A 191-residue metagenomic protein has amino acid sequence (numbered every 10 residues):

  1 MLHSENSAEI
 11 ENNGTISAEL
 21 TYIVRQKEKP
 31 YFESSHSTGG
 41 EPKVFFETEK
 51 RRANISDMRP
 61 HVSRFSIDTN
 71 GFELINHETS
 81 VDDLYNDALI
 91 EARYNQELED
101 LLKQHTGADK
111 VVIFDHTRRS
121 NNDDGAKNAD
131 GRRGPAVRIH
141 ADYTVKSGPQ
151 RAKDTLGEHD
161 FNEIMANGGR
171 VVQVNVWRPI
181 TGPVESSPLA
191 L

Functional and structural regions predicted by a protein language model:
M1-I16: Intrinsically disordered, low-structural-confidence terminal and linker regions
S17-K27, Y31, G39-K43, M58-L191: Non-heme Fe(II) oxygenase catalytic core, chiefly the N-lobe of the double-stranded beta-helix
E49-H61: Catalytic nucleophile-elbow at a beta strand-turn-alpha helix junction centered on a G-D-S/GDSL motif, marking
